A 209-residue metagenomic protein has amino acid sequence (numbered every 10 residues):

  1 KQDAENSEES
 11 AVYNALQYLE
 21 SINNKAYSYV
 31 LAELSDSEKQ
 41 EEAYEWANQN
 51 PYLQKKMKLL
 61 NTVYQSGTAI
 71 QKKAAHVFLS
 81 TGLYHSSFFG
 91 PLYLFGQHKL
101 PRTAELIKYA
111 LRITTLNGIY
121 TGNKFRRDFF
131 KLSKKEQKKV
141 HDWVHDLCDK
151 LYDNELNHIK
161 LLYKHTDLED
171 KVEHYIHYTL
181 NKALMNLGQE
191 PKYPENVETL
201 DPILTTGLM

Functional and structural regions predicted by a protein language model:
K1-M209: Non-heme di-metal
